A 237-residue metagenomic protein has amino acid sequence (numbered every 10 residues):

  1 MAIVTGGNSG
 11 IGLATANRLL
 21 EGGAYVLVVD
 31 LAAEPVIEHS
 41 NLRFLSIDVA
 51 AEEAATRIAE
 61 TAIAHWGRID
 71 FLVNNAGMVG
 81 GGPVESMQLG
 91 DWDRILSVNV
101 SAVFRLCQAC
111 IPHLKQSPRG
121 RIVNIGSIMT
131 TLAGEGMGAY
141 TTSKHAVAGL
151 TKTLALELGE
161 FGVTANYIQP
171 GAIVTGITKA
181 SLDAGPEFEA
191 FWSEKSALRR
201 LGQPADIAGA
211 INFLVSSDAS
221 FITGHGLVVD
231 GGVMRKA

Functional and structural regions predicted by a protein language model:
N8-S9: Conserved glycine-rich cofactor-binding loop
V73, G159, T164, I222-G224: Short, small/polar-rich loop/turn modules that mediate ligand/substrate recognition or access, typified
P83-V84, D91-D93, F188, W192: Substrate-binding pocket helix/loop in short-chain dehydrogenase/reductase
C107, S143, T151: Active-site helix of classical SDR
P112, L156-E160, S220: Alpha-helical segment proximal to the catalytic Tyr-Lys
S127: Residue(s) in the substrate-gating loop at a strand-loop-helix junction that position the organic substrate next
L132, N212, T223-A237: Short C-terminal tail/terminal secondary-structure segment of NAD(P)H-dependent dehydrogenase/reductase domains
